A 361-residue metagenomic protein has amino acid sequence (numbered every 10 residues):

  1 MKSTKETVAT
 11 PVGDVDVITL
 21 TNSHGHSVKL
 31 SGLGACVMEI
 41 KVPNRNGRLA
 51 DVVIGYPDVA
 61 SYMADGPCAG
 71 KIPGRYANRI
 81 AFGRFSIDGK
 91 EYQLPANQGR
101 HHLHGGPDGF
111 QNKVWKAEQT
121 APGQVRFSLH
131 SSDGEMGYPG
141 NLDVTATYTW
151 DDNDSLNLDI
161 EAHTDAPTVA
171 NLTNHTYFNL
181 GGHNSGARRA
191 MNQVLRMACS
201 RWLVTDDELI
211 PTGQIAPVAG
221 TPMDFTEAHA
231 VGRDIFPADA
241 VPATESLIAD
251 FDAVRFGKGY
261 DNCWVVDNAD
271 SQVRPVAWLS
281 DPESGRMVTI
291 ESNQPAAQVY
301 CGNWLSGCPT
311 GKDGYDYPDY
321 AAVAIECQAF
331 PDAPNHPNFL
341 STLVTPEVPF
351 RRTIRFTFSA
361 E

Functional and structural regions predicted by a protein language model:
M1-E361: An exposed, glycine/acidic-rich loop-and-rim segment of catalytic or binding clefts
